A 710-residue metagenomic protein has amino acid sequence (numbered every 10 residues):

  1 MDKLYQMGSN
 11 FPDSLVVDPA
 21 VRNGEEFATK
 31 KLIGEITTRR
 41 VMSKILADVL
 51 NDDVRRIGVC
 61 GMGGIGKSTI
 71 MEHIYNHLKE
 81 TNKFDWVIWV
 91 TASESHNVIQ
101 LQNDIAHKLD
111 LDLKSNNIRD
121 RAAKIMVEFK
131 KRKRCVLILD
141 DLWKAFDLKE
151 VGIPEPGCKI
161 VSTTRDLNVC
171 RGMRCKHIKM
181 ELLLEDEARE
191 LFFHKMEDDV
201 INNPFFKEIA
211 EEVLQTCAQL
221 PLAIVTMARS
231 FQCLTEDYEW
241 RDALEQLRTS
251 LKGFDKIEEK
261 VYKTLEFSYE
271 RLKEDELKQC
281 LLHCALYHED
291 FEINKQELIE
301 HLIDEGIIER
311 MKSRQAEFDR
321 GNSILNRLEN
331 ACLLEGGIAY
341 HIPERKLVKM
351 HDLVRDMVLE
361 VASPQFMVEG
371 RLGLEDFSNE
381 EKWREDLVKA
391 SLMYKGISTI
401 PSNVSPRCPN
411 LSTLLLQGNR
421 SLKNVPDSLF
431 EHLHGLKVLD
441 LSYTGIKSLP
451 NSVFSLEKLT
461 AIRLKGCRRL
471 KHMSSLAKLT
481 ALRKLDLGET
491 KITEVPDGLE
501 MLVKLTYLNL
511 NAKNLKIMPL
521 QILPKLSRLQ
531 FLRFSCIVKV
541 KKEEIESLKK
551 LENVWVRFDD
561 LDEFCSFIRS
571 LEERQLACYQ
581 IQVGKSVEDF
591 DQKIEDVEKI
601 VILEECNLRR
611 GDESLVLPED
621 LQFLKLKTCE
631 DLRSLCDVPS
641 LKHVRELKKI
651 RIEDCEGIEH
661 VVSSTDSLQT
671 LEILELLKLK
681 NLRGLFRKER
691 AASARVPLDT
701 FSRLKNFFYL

Functional and structural regions predicted by a protein language model:
K3-I65, T69-L78, T91-S93, Q102-R132 (+4 more regions): N-terminal flanking helix/linker immediately upstream of nucleotide/cofactor-binding cores
G8-N10, P154-P156, N203-P204, S230-C280 (+5 more regions): Surface-exposed helical/coil interface segments that assemble multiprotein signaling complexes
N76-K83, D120-E185: A conserved switch/coupling segment of P-loop NTPase cores
V98-A106, K114-L139, W143, I209-Q219 (+1 more regions): Mid-core helix/loop region of P-loop NTP-binding domains shared across ATPases and GTPases
I99-H107, K159-E208, T226, K252 (+1 more regions): Alpha-helical sensor/transducer elements of the RecA-like P-loop NTPase core
F146-L148, I400, N424-V425, K447-L449 (+9 more regions): Canonical leucine-rich repeat
T216-T226, D275-Q279: The conserved phosphate-sensing helix
L387, L411, L422, L436 (+19 more regions): Conserved hydrophobic position(s) of the canonical leucine-rich repeat
